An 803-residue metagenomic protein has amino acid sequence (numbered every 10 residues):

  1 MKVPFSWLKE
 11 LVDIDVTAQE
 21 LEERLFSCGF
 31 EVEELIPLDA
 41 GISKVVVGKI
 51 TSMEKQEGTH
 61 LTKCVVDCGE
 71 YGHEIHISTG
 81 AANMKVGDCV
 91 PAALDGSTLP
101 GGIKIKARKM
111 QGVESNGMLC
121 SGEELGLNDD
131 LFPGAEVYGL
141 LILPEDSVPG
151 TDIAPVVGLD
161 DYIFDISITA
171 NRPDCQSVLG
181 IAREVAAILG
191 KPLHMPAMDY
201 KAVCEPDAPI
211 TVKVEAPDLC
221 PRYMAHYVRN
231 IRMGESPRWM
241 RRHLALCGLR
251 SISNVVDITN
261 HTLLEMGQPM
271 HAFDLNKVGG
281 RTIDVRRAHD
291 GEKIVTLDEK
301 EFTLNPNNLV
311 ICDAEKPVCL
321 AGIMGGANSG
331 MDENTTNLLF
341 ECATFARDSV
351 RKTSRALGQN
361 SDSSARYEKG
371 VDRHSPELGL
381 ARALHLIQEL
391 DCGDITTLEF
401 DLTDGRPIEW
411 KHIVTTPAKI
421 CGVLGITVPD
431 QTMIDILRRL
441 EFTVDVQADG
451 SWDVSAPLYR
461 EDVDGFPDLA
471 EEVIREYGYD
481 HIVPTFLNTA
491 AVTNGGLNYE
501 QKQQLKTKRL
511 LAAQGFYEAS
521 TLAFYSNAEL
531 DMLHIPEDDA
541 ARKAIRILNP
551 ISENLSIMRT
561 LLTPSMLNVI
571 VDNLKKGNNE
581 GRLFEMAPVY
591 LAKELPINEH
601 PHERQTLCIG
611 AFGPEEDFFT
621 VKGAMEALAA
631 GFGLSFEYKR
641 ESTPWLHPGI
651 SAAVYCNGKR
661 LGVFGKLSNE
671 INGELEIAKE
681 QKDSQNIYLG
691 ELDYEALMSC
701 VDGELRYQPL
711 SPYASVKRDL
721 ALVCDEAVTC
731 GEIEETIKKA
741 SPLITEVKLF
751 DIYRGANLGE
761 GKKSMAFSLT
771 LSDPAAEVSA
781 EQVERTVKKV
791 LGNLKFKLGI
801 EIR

Functional and structural regions predicted by a protein language model:
M1-A202, P206, L339, G358 (+5 more regions): Phosphate-backbone binding interfaces of nucleic-acid-interacting proteins
K2, E20, S27, R439-F442 (+5 more regions): A carboxyl-terminal module marker
F5, E23, M53-K55, L189 (+2 more regions): Glycine/proline-enriched, intrinsically flexible loops and inter-domain linkers
E33, V47-S78, L246, T259-N328: Conserved mixed alpha/beta core segments that line enzyme active sites in large multi-domain catalysts
D39-S43, Y200-A202, S455, A491-V492 (+4 more regions): Beta-rich nucleic-acid/ligand-interaction surfaces
E114-D130, A135-L140, A154, Y162 (+4 more regions): Mobile "lid/hinge" segments at catalytic clefts and subdomain interfaces of large enzymes
G180, I413-N579, R718, T770-E777 (+1 more regions): Extended, well-folded interaction surfaces typified by the phenylalanyl-tRNA synthetase beta subunit core
V185, L189-V214, D391-I420: Terminal amphipathic helices with adjacent charged low-complexity linkers/tails
